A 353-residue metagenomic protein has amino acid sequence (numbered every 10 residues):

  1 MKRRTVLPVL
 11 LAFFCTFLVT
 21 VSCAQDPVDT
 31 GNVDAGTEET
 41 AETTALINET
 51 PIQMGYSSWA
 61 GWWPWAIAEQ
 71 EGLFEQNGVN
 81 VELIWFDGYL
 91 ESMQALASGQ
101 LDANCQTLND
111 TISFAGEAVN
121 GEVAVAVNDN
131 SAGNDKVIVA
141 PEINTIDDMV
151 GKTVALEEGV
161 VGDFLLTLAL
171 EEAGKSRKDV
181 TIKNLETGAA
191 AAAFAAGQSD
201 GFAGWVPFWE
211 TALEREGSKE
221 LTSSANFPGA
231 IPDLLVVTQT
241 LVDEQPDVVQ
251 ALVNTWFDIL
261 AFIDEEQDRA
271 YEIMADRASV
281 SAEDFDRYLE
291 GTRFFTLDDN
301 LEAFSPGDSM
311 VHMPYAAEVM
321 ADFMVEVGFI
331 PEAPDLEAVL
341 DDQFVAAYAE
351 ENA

Functional and structural regions predicted by a protein language model:
M1-T50, A349-A353: Short, low-complexity disordered leader/linker segments with a strong preference for bacterial N-terminal type II
G31-R177, T181-N184, D200-V206, G229: Short, glycine-/small- and polar/acidic-enriched structural segments that line small-molecule recognition paths
W63-I67, G72, Q94-S98, I112 (+13 more regions): Solvent-exposed, polar/charged alpha-helical surfaces in well-ordered, non-transmembrane soluble domains, broadly
Q70, E75, E171, E214 (+2 more regions): Short polybasic/polar patches that bind polyanions
L108-D110, K183, A189-S279: Pocket-lining segment of extracytoplasmic ligand-binding domains
G151, E214, D341: Phosphate-coordinating loops and pocket residues in cytosolic domains that bind phosphorylated ligands
D243-F329: Secondary-structure end/capping motifs
A317-A353: Conserved C-terminal helix/tail region of periplasmic/extracytoplasmic solute-binding proteins
